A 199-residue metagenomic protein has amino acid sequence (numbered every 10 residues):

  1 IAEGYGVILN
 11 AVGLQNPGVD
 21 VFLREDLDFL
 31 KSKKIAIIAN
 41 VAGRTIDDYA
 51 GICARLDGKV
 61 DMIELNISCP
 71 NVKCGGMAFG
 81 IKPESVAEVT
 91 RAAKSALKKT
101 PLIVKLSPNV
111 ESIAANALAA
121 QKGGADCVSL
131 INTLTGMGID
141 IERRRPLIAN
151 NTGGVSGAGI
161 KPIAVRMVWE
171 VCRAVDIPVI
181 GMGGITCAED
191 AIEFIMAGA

Functional and structural regions predicted by a protein language model:
I1-I37, V41-A50: N-terminal capping/small domains of soluble enzymes
R24, S32, R44-I180, E189-A199: Alpha/beta enzyme core
I185: Short donor-sugar binding/catalytic loops of nucleotide-sugar-dependent glycosyltransferases, especially enzymes
